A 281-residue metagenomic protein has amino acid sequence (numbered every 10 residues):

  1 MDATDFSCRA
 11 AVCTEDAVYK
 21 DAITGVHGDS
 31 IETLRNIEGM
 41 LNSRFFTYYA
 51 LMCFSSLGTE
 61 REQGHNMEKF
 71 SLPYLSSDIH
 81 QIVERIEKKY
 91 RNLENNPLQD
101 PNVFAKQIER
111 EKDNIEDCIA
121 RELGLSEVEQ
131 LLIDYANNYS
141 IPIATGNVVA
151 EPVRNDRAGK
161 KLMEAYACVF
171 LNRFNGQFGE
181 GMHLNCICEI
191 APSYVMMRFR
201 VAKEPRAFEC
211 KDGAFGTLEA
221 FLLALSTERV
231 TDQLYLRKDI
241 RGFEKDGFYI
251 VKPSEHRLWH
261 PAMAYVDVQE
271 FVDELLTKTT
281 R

Functional and structural regions predicted by a protein language model:
M1-I23, Q177-C186, A191: Flexible, glycine/threonine-enriched loop-and-boundary segments that flank and lead into catalytic domains of large
D2-Y19, R35-G39, F46-E60, K211 (+1 more regions): Short, ligand-facing micro-motifs at secondary-structure edges
A17-A22, G58-S77: A short glycine-rich beta-alpha junction/loop motif
V26: Canonical phosphoinositide-binding patch of PH/PH-like domains
I31-E38, S77-I82: Short, conserved charged micro-motifs
S43, F70, L123: Hydrophobic, well-ordered secondary-structure elements that form the walls of internal hydrophobic environments
Y74-R281: Non-catalytic DNA-recognition/assembly elements of restriction-modification systems
